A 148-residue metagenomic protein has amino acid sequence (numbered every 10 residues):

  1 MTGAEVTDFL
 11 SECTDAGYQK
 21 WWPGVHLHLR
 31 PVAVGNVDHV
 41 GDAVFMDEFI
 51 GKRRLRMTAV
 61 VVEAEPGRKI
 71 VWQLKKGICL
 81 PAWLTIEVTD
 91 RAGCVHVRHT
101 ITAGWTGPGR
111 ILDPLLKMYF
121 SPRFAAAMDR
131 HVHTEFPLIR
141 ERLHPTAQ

Functional and structural regions predicted by a protein language model:
M1-N36: Hydrophobic ligand-binding cavity/cleft-lining segments
T2, P66-G67, R91-C94: Short strand-connecting beta-turns/loops that link adjacent beta-strands
T2-E5, A127-H131, E135: Short amphipathic alpha-helical segments
G17-Y18, R68, C79, I101: Acidic, low-complexity intrinsically disordered regions
L29-K76, H96, R130, T134-Q148: Glycine-rich portal/gate segments that line the openings of hydrophobic small-molecule binding cavities
L74-R130, E141: Beta-strand/loop substructures that line and gate deep hydrophobic ligand-binding cavities in soluble
